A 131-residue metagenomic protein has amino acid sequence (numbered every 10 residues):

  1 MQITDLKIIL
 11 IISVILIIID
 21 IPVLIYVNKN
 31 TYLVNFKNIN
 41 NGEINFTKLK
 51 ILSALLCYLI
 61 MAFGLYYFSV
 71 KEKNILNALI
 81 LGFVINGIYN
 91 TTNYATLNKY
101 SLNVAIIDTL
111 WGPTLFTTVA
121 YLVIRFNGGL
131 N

Functional and structural regions predicted by a protein language model:
M1-N131: Juxtamembrane/disordered regions of integral membrane proteins
